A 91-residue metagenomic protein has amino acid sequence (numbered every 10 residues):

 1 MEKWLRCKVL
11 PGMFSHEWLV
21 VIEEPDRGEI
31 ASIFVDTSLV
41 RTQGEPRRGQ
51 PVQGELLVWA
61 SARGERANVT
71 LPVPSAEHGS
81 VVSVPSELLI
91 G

Functional and structural regions predicted by a protein language model:
M1-G91: Single-stranded RNA-binding regions, centering on S1/OB-family and related RNA-binding modules
